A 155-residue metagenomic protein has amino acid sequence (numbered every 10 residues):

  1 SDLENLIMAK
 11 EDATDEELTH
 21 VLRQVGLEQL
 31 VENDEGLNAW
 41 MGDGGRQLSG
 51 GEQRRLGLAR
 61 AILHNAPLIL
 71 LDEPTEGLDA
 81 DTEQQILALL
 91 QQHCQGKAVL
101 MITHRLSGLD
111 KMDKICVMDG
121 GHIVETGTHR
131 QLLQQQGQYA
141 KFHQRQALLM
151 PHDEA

Functional and structural regions predicted by a protein language model:
L3-D43, A88, G96: ABC ATPase nucleotide-binding domain helical subdomain, centered on the C-loop/LSGGQ "ABC signature"
E28-L56, L148-A155: ABC-fold ATPase nucleotide-binding domain signature/coupling loops
L58, I102: Hydrophobic anchor residue at the start of the ABC signature
N65: Conserved catalytic motifs of ABC-family nucleotide-binding domains
I69-D72: Catalytic Walker B motif of ABC-type/P-loop ATPase nucleotide-binding domains
A80-D81: Helix N-cap at the start of a conserved alpha-helix in ABC-type nucleotide-binding domains
A88, R105, D110-A155: C-terminal portion of ABC ATPase nucleotide-binding domains
